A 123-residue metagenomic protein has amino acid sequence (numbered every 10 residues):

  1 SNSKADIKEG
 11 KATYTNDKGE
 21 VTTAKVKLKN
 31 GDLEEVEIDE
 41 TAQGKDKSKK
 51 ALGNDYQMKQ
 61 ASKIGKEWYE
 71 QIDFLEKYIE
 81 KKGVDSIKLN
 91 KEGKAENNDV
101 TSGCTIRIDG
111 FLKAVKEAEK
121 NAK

Functional and structural regions predicted by a protein language model:
S1-S3: Sec-dependent signal peptide cleavage junction
I7-E9, Y14-K123: Active-site- and interface-proximal helix/loop "cap" or "latch" segments in soluble metabolic and energy-transducing
